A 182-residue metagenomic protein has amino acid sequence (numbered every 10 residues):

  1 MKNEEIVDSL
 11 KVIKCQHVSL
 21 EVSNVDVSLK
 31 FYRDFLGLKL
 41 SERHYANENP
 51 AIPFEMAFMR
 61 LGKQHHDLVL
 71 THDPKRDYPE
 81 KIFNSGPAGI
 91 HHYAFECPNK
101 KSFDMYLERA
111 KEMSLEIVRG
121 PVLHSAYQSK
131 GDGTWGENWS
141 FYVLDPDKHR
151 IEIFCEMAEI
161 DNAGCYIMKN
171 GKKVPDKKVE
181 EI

Functional and structural regions predicted by a protein language model:
M1-L10: A detector for short, charged/polar N-terminal pre-domain segments
L10, E21-L68, H72: Core segments of cupin and vicinal oxygen chelate
I13, S23-D26, A88, Y93-R150 (+2 more regions): Vicinal oxygen chelate
S41, I151-E152: Generic structural signal for well-ordered beta-strand positions
D67-L68, I151, M157-E159: Long, contiguous binding/interaction regions
R76-P79, E112-S114, E159-N162: A short local loop/turn or secondary-structure capping micro-motif enriched for an aromatic residue
A158-K173: A short, polar/charged loop-to-alpha-helix boundary motif
